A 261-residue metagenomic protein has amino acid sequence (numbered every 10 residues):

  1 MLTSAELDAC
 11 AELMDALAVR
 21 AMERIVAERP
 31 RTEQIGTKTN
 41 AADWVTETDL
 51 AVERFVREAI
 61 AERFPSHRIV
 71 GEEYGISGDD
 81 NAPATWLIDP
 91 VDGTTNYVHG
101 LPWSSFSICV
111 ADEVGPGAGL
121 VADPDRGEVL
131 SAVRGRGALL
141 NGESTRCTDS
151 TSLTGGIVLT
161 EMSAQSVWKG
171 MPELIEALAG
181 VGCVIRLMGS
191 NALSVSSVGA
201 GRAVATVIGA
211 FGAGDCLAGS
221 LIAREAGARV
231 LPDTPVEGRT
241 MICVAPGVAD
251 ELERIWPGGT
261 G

Functional and structural regions predicted by a protein language model:
M1-V91: N-terminal subdomain of lithium-sensitive/metallo-dependent phosphomonoesterases centered on the IMPase/IPPase/PAP
A21, I25-E28, D49, I60 (+7 more regions): Residue-level signal for inorganic ion chemistry
L50, E73, P90-G93, P124 (+2 more regions): Generic detector of well-ordered alpha-helical packing
D80-R136: DPxDG-like acidic metal-binding loop motif
E113, N141-G142: Short strand-turn-strand beta-turns centered on an Asx-Gly dipeptide
P116, S144-R146: Short, solvent-exposed loop/turn motifs
R146-G261: An extended, acidic
